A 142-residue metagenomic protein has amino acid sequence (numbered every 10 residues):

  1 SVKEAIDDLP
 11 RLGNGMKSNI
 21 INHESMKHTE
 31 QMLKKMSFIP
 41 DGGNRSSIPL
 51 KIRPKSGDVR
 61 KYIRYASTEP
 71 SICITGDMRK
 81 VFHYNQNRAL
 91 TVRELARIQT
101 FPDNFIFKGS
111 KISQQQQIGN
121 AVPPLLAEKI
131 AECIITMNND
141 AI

Functional and structural regions predicted by a protein language model:
S1-G15: A conserved active-site cap/scaffold subdomain adjacent to cofactor or substrate pockets
R11, G15-I142: C-terminal target-recognition/interaction regions appended to catalytic cores
